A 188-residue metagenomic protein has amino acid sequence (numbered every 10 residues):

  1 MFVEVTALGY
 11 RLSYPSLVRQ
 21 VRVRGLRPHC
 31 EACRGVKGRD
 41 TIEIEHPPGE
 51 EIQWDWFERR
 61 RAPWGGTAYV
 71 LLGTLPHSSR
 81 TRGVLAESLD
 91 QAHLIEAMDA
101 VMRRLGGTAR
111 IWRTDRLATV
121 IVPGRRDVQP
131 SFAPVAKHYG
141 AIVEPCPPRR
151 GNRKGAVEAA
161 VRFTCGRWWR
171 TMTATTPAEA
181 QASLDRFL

Functional and structural regions predicted by a protein language model:
T6-P15, R19-T81, L89-E96: Mobile-element integrase/transposase regions, centering on the N-terminal DNA-binding/Zn-coordinating module
F57, P76, A86-L89, T114-A118 (+3 more regions): An acidic- and aromatic-residue-enriched active-site/binding cleft used to recognize and process polar
L85-E87, V122-D127: Short, solvent-exposed loop/turn segments at secondary-structure boundaries
A92-I111: Short, basic/hydrophobic alpha-helical segments
G107-R125: Acidic/histidine-rich, metal-coordinating catalytic segments
D127-V143: Two-metal-ion acidic nuclease core segments, chiefly of the RNase H-like superfamily
G140-L188: Charged alpha-helix within mobile-element recombinases
